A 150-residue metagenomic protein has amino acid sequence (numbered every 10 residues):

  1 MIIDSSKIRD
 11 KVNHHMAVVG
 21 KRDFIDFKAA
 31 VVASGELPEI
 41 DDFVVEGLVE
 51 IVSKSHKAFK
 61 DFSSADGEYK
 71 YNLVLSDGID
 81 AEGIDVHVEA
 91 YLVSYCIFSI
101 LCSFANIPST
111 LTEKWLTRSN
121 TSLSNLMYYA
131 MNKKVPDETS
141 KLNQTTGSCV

Functional and structural regions predicted by a protein language model:
M1-V86, I107, M131-V150: Conserved short "hinge" loops at termini or chain/domain junctions
A90-S103: Elongated alpha-helical scaffolds
S99, N106-K114: Mature-region segments of soluble proteins
L111-T139: Preference for long, well-ordered alpha-helical segments
